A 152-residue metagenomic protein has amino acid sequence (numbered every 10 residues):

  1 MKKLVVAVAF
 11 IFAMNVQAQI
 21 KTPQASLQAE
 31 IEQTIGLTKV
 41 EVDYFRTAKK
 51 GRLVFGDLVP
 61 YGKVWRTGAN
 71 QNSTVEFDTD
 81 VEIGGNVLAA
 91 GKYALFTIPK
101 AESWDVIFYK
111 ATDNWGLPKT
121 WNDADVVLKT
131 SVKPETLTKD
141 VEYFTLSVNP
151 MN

Functional and structural regions predicted by a protein language model:
M1-K21: Bacterial Sec-dependent N-terminal signal peptides
Q19-A89, A94-N152: Targeting-peptide/extracellular-domain and disordered-appendage signature
